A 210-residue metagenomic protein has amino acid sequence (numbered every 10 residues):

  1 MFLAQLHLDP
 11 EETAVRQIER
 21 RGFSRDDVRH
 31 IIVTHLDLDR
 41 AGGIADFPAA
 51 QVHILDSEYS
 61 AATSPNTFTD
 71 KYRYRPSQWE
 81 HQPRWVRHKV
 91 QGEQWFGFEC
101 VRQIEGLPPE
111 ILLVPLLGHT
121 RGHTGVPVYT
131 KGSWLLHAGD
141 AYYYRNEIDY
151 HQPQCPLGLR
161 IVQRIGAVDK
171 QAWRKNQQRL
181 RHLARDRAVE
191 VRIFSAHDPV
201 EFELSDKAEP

Functional and structural regions predicted by a protein language model:
L3-R16, G132-P210: Cap/insert and terminal regions of metallo-dependent hydrolase folds
Q5-F23, D27, D56-P115, I165-E190: Metallo-beta-lactamase
D26, D46-A49, R87-D149: Catalytic core of the metallo-beta-lactamase
V28-D39: Metallo-beta-lactamase
R29, A50, V191: Conserved acidic residues
L36, E58, G118-T120, G139-A141 (+1 more regions): Active-site metal-binding loops of divalent metal-dependent hydrolases
I44-P48, Q78-W79: Short, conserved loop/helix-junction motifs that constitute active-site signature segments in enzyme catalytic cores
